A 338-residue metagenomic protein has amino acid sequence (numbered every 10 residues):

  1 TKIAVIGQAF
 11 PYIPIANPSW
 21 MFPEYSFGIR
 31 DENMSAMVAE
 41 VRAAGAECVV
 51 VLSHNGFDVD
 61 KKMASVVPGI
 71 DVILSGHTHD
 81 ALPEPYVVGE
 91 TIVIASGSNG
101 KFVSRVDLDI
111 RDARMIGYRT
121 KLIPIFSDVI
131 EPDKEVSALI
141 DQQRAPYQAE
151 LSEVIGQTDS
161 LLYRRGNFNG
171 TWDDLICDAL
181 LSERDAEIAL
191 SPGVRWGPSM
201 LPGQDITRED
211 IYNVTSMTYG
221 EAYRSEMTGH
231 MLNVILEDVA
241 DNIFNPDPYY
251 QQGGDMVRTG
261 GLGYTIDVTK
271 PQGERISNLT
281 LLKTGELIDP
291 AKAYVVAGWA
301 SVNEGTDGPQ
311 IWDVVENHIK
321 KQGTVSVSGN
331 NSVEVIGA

Functional and structural regions predicted by a protein language model:
T1-E131, E135-S137, N167-A179, I243 (+1 more regions): Acidic, metal/ion-coordinating pockets
F22, G97-A338: Catalytic centers of hydrolytic enzymes
